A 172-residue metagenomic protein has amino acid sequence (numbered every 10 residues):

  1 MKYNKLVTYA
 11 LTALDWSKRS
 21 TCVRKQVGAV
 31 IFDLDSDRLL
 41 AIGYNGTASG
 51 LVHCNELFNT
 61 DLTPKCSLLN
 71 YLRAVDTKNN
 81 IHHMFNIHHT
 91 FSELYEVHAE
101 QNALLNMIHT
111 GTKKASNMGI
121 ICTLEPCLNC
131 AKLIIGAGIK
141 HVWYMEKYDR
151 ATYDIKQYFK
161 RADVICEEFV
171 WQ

Functional and structural regions predicted by a protein language model:
M1-Q172: Zinc-dependent deaminase catalytic domain
